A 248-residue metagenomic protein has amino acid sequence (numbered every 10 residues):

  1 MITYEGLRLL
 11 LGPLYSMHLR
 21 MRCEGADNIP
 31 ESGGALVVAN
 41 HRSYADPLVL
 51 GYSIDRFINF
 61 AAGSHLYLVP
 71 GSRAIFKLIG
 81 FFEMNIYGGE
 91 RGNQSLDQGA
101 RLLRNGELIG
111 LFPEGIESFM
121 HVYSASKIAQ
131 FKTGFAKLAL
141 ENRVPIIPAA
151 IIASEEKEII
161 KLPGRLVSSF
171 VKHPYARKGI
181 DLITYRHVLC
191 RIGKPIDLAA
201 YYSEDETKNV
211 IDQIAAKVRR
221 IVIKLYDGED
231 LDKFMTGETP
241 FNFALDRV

Functional and structural regions predicted by a protein language model:
M1-L19, K77: Short hydrophobic helices that act as membrane-entry/anchoring signals
I2, G6, R91, Q130-F131 (+2 more regions): Soluble or luminal CAZymes and related metallo-dependent hydrolases
S16-D197, K208: Soluble catalytic domains of membrane acyltransferases
D197-S203: Short helix-loop capping/hinge motifs at secondary-structure junctions, enriched in acidic/polar residues
K208-D227: Short, cationic low-complexity segments
E229-V248: Short, highly charged C-terminal tails/helix-capping segments
